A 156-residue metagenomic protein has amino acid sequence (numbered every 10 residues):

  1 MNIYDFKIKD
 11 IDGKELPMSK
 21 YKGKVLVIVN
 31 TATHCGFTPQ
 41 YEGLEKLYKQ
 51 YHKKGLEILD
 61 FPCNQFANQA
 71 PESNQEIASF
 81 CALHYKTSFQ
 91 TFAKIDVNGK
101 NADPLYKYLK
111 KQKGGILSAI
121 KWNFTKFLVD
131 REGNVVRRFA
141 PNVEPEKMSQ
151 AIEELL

Functional and structural regions predicted by a protein language model:
M1-L156: Chalcogenol-based redox active-site neighborhoods
